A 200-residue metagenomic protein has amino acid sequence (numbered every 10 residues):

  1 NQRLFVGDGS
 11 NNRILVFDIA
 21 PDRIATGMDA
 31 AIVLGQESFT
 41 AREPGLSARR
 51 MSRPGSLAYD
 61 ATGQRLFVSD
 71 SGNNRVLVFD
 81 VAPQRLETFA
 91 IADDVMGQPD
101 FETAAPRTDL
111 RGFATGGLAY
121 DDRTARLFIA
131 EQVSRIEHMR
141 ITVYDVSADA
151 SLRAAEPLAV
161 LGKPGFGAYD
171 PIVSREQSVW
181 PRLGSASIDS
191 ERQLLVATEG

Functional and structural regions predicted by a protein language model:
N1-Q2, L46-G63, R107-T124, P171-Q193: Signature of short aromatic-glycine-proline-rich micro-motifs recurring in repeat-based ectodomains
V6, V68, I129-A130, V196-A197: Residue position within the beta-strands of beta-propeller blades
G9-S10, I19, S71-G72, V81 (+3 more regions): Short loop/turn segments immediately following the C-termini of beta-strands
S10, D29, R53, G72 (+3 more regions): Beta-rich catalytic cores
S10, T62, G72, R123 (+3 more regions): Short loop/turn segments that connect beta-strands within the blades of beta-propeller domains, predominantly WD40
N12-V16, D29, N74-V78, I91-D94 (+2 more regions): A short loop-to-beta-strand structural motif that recurs across blades of beta-propeller domains
D18-G27, F79-F89, Y144-A154: Short loop/turn segments immediately following beta-strands, especially the blade-tip and inter-blade linker loops
G27-R49, T88-L110, R153-S178: Surface-exposed loop and turn segments in beta-propeller and other repeat-based domains that flank or scaffold
